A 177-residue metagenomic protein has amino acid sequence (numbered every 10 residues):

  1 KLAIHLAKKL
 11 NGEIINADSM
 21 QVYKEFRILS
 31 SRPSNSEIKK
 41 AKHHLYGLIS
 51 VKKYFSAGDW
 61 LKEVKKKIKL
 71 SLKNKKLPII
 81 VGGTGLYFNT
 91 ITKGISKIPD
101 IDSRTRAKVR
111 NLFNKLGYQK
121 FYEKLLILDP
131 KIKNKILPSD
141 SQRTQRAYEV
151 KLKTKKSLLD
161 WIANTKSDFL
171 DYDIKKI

Functional and structural regions predicted by a protein language model:
K1-I177: Phosphate/pyrophosphate-binding catalytic cores of soluble transferases and nucleic-acid-acting enzymes
